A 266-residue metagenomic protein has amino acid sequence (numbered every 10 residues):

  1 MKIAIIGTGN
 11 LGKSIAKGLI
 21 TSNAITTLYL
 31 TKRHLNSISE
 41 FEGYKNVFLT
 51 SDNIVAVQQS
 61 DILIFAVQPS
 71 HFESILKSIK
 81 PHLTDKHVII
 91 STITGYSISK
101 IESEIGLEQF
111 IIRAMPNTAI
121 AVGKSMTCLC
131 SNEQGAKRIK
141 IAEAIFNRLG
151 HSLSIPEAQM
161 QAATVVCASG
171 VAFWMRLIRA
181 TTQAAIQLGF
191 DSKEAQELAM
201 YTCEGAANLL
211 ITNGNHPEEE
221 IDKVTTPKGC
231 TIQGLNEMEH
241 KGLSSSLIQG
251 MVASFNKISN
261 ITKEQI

Functional and structural regions predicted by a protein language model:
M1-S51, V55, Q59, K124-S125 (+1 more regions): NAD(P)+-binding Rossmann beta1-loop-alpha1 motif at the extreme N-terminus of oxidoreductases
N10, H71-F72, M238: Residue-level detector of alpha-helix initiation sites
S14, N23, S51, Q58-Q59 (+5 more regions): Non-catalytic terminal and connector segments of soluble metabolic enzymes
L28, I38, A56, F72 (+3 more regions): Small-residue helix-packing motif on alpha-helices
L49-I105: Rossmann-fold NAD(P) dinucleotide-binding segment
K100-F110, M126-A162, W174-T212, K257-I258: Internal alpha-helical scaffold of NAD(P)-dependent oxidoreductase catalytic cores
M200-I266: NAD(P)-dependent Rossmann-like dehydrogenase/reductase catalytic/cofactor-binding core
